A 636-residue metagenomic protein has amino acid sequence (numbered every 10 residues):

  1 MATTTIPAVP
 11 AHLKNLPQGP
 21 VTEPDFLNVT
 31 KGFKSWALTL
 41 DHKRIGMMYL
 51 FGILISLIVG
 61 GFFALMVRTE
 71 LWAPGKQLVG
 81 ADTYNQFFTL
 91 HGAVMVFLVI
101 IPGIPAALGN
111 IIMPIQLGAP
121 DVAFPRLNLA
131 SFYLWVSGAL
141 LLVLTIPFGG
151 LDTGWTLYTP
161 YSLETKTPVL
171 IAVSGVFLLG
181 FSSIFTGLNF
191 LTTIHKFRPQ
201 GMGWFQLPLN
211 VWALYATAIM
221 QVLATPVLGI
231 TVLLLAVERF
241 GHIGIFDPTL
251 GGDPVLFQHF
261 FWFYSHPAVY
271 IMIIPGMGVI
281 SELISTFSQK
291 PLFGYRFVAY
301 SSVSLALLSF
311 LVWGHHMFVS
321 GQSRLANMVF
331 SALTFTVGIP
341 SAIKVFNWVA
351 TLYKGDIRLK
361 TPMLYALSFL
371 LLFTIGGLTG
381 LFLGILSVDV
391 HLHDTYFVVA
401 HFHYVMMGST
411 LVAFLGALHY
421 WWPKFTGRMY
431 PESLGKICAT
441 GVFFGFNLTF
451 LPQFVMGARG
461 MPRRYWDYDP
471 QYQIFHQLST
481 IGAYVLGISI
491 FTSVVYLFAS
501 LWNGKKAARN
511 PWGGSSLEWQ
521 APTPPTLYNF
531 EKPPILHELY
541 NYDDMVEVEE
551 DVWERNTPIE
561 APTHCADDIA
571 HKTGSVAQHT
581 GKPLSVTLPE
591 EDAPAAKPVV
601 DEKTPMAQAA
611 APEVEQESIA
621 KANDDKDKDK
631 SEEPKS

Functional and structural regions predicted by a protein language model:
A2-T5, K572, T580-K582, A595-A596 (+3 more regions): Generic short amphipathic/hydrophobic targeting helices enriched at N-termini, encompassing Sec-type signal peptides
A2-V586: Membrane-embedded and interfacial regions of multi-pass energy-transducing membrane proteins
K43, I569-T573, G581, P594 (+2 more regions): Intrinsic disorder/low-complexity detector
L584-E590, M606-A607: Long, low-complexity intrinsically disordered regions
A596-S636: Long, low-complexity, intrinsically disordered segments
